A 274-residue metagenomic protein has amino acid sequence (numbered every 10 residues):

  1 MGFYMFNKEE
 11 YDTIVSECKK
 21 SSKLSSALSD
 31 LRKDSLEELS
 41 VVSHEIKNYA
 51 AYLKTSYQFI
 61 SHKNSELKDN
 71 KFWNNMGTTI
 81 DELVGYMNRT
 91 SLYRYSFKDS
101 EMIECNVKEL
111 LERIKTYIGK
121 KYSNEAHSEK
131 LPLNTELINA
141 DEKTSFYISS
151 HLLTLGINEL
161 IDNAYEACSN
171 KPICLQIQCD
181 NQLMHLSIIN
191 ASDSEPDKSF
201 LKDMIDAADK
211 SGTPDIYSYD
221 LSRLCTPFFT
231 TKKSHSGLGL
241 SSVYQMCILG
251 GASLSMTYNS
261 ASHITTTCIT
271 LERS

Functional and structural regions predicted by a protein language model:
E10-T13, E17-K20, L24-E38, I46-G85 (+1 more regions): Histidine phosphotransfer helical core of two-component systems
Y49-S56, N70-L131: Conserved DHp (HisKA) dimerization/phosphotransfer helix of two-component histidine kinases, i.e., the long coiled-coil
Y95-I103, D141, S145-I148, T231: Conserved micro-motifs of the catalytic ATP-binding
L160-Y165: Short helix-loop "hinge" at the ATP-lid/N-box region of the Bergerat-fold HATPase_c
P172-L183, I189: Short beta-strand/loop element within the Bergerat-fold HATPase_c
S187-K232: Glycine-rich/acidic phosphate-handling loop/turn and adjacent ATP-lid/helix of nucleotide-binding kinase/ATPase domains
C247-I248: Detector for a conserved hydrophobic position within an alpha-helical segment of the HATPase_c
G251-S260: Glycine-rich ATP-binding loops of the HATPase_c
